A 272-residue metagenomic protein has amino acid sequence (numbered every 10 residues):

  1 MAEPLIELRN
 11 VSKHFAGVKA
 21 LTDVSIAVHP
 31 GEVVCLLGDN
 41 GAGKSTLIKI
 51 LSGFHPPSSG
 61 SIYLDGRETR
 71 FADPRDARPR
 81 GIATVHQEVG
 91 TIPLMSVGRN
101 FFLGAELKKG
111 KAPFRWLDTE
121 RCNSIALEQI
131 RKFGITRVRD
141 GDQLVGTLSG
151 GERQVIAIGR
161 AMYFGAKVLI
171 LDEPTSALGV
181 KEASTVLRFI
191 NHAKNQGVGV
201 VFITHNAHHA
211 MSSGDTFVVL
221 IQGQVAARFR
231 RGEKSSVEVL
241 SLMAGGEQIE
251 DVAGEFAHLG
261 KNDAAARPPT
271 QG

Functional and structural regions predicted by a protein language model:
A2-G272: Glycine-rich phosphate-binding loops of nucleotide-dependent enzymes
